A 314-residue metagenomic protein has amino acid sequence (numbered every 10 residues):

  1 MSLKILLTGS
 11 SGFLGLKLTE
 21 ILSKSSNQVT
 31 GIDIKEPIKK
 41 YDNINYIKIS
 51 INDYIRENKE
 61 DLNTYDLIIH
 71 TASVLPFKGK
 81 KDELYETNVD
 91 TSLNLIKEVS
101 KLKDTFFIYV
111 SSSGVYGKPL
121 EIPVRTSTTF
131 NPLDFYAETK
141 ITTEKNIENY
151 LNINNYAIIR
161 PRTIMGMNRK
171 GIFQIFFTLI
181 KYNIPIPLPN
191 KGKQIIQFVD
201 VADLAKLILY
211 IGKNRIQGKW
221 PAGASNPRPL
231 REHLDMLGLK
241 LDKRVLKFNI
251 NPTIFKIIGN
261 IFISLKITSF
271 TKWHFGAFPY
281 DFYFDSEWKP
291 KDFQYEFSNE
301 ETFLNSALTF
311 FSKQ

Functional and structural regions predicted by a protein language model:
I5-S25: N-terminal Rossmann NAD(P)H-binding glycine-rich loop of SDR-like oxidoreductase domains
I51-T87, V115: NAD(P)H-binding glycine-rich loop region in Rossmannoid oxidoreductase-like domains and their noncatalytic homologs
I68, G79-I108: NAD(P)-cofactor binding segment of oxidoreductase domains
N94-F135: Conserved Rossmann-fold NAD(P)-dependent oxidoreductase catalytic core, especially the SDR/UDP-sugar
G117, I159-I175: Flexible, glycine-rich beta-alpha linker
N131-A157: Active-site Tyr-X1-5-Lys
R169-I175, P189-G212, G218-P221: Substrate-positioning beta->alpha
I211-F270, N299-Q314: Mid/C-terminal beta-alpha module of Rossmann-like enzyme folds, strongest in SDR-family dehydrogenases/epimerases
